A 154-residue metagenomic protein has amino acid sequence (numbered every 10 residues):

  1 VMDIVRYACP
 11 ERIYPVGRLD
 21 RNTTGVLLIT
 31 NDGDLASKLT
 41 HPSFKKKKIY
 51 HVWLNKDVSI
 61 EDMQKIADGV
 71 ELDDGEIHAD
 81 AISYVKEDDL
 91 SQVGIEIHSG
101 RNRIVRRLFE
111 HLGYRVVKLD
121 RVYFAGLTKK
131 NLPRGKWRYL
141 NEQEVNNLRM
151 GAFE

Functional and structural regions predicted by a protein language model:
V1-E154: Basic, flexible Lys/Arg- and Gly-enriched helix-loop patches that mediate nucleic-acid binding at interfaces with rRNA
